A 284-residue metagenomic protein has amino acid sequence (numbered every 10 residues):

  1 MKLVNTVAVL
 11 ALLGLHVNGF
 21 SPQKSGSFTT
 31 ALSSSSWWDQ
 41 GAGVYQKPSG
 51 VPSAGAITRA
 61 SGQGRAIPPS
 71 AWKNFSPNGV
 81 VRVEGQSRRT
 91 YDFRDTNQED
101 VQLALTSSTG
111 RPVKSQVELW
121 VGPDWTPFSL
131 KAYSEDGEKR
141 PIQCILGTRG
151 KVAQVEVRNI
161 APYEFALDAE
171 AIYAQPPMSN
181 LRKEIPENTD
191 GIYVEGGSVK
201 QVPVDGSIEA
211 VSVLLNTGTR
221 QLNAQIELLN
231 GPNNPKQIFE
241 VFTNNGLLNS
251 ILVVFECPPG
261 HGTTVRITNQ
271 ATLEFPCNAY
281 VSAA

Functional and structural regions predicted by a protein language model:
M1-A31: N-terminal chloroplast transit peptides
S35-A284: Acidic, Ser/Thr/Pro
